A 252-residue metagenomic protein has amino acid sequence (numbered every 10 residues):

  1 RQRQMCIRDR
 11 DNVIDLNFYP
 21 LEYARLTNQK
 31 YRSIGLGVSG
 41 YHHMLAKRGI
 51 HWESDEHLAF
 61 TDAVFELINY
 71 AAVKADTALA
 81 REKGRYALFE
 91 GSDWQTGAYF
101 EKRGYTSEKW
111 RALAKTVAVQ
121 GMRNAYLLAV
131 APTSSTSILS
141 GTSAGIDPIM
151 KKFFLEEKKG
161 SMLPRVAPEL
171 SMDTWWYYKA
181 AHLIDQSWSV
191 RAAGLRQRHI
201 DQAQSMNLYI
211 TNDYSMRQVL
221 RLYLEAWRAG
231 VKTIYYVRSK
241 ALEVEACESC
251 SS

Functional and structural regions predicted by a protein language model:
R1, Y19-Q29, A46-D62, D173-K179 (+1 more regions): Glycine- and acidic
Q2-I7: Short, small-residue-biased leader/transition segments that mark boundaries at the very start of proteins
R8-R25, H51-T133, L222: Internal maturation/activation junctions in enzymes
D11-L16, Y99, R103, T116-R123 (+1 more regions): Catalytic alpha/beta core of large soluble enzyme barrels
D11-V13, T27-G49: Core structural elements
Y31, E66, N212-D213: A generic secondary-structure micro-motif detector that highlights 1-2 residue hydrophobic/ambivalent hotspots embedded
G37-G40, A72, Q218: Residue-level detector of well-ordered alpha-helical segments, enriched for hydrophobic/aromatic packing positions
